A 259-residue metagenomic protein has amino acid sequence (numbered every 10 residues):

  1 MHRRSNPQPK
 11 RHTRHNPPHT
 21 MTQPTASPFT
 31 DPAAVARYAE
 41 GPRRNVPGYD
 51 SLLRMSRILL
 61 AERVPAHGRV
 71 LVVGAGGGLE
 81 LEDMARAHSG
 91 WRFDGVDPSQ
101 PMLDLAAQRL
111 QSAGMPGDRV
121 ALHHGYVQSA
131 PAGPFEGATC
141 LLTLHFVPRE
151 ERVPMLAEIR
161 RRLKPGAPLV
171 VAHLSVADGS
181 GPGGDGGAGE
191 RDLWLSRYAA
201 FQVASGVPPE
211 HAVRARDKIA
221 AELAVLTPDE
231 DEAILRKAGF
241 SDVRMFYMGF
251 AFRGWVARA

Functional and structural regions predicted by a protein language model:
H2, R11-A39: N-terminal, positively charged/glycine-rich alpha-helical extensions of SAM-dependent methyltransferases
G48-H67: Conserved alpha-helix/loop element of class I SAM-dependent methyltransferases that forms part of the SAM/SAH-binding
R69-V72, G77-S129: Class I SAM-dependent methyltransferase SAM/SAH-binding core
Q128-A138: A short acidic, Gly/Pro-enriched loop at the edge of an enzyme's catalytic core that lines a small-molecule cofactor
E136-E151: A short SAM/SAH-binding and catalytic strip from SAM-dependent methyltransferases
V153-P165: A short glycine-rich, Lys/Arg-flanked "PGG" loop and its adjoining helix->strand segment in the class I
G166-L174: Conserved beta-strand signature within the Rossmann-like core of class I S-adenosyl-L-methionine
L174-K237: C-terminal alpha-helical "lid/dimerization" subdomain adjacent to the S-adenosyl-L-methionine
